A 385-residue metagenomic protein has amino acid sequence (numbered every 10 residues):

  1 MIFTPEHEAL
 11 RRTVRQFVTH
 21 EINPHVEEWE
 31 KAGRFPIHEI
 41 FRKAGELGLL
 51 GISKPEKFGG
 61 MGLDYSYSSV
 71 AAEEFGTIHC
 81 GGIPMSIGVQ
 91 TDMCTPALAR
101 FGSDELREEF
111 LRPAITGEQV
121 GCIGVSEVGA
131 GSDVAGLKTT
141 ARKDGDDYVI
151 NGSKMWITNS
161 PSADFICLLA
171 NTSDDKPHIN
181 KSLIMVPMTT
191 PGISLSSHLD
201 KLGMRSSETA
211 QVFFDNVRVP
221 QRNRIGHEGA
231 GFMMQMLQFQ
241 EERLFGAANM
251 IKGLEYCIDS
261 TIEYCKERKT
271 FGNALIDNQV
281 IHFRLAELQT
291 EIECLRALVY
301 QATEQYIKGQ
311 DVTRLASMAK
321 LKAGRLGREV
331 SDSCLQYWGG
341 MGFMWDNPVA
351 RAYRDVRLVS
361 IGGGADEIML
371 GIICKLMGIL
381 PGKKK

Functional and structural regions predicted by a protein language model:
M1-G81, G88, F101-L106, P113-E118 (+5 more regions): Alpha-helical interface subdomain recognition
G48, A71-G76, A170, V186-P191 (+1 more regions): Short Ser/Thr-interspersed hydrophobic loop/turn segments at strand-loop and sheet-helix junctions that line or gate
I87-G88, A114, G129-S132, W156-N159 (+2 more regions): Short Gly/Pro-enriched turn/cap motifs at secondary-structure boundaries
D92-F101: Helix-loop "lid/cap" segments that line or gate small-molecule binding pockets
G117-V125, L169: A short, Trp-centered hydrophobic/proline-enriched beta-strand micro-motif
G136, T189-P220: Flexible, small-/acidic-enriched active-site or ligand-binding loops
K138-T140: Short, surface-exposed charged micro-motifs
D146-D147, N151-L195: A short core secondary-structure module
